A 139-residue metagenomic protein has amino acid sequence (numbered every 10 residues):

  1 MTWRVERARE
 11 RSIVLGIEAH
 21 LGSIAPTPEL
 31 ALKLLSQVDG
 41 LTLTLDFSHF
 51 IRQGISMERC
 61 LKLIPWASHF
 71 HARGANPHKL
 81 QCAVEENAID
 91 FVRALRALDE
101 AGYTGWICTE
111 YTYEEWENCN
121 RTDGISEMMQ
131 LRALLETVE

Functional and structural regions predicted by a protein language model:
M1, A67, M128, R132: Short amphipathic alpha-helical/adjacent loop interface patches that line ligand and macromolecule-binding sites
M1-L43, R52, E127: Active-site acidic/histidine proton-transfer and metal-coordination neighborhood in alpha/beta enzyme cores
W3-V14, A97-Y103, T137-E139: A structural motif corresponding to the C-terminal end of an alpha-helix and its immediate exit/capping segment
L15-I17, L41-L45, S68-A72, G105-E110: Hydrophobic faces of well-ordered beta-strands that scaffold small-molecule active sites in alpha/beta enzyme cores
I24, A75, L134: Alpha-helical and His/Cys-centered functional microenvironments
P28, H49-T104, T112-S126: Gly/Pro-rich active-site loop or hairpin
K33-V38, L61-I64, L135: Alpha-helix C-terminal capping segments
C119-E139: C-terminal helical cap(s) of enzyme catalytic domains, especially alpha/beta-barrels
